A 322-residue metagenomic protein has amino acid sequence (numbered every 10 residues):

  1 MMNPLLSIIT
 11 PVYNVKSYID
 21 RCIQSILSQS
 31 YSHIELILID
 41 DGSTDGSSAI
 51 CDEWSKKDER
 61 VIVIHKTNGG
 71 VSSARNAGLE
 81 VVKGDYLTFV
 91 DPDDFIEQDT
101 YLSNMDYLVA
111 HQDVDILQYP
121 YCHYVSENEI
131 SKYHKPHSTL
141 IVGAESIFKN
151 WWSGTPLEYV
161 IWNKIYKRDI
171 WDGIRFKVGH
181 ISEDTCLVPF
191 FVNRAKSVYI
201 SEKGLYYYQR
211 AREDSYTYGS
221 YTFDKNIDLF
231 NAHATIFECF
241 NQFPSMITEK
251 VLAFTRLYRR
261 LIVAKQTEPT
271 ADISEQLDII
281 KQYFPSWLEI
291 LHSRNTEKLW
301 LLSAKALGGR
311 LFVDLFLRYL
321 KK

Functional and structural regions predicted by a protein language model:
M1-L27: N-proximal low-complexity "stem/linker" segments adjacent to membrane-targeting elements
D20-Q24, S48-D52, N76, G84 (+1 more regions): Short alpha-helix within the catalytic core of nucleotide-sugar-dependent glycosyltransferases
S25, S32, D40-A49, T67: A conserved acidic beta->alpha catalytic loop
K66-V82: Glycine-rich, basic loop-to-helix element that forms the pyrophosphate-binding segment of sugar-nucleotide handling
V71, P92-V198, Y208-R210, D214-D224 (+1 more regions): Donor-binding/catalytic cores of nucleotide-activated saccharide and glycerol-phosphate transferases/polymerases
L87: Short aromatic/hydrophobic "clamp" motif used to bind/position activated sugar donors
L205-R212, Y218-I247, V263-P285: Catalytic core of nucleotide-sugar-dependent glycosyltransferases
T267-K322: Membrane-interface aromatic/basic loop that binds lipid-linked glycans or pyrophosphate carriers, typified by
